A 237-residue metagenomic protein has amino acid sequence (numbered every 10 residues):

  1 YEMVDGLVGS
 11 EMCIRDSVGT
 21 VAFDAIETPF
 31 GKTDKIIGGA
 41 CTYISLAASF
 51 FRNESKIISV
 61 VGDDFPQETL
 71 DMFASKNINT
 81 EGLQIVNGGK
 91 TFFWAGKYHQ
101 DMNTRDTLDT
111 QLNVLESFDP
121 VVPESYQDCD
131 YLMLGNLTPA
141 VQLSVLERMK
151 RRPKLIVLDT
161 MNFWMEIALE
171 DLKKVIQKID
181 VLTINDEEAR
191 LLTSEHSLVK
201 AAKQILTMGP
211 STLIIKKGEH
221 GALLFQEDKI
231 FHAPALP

Functional and structural regions predicted by a protein language model:
Y1-I14: Single conserved hydrophobic/aromatic residue that forms the stacking wall/gate of nucleotide- or nucleobase-binding
R15-A22: Short, hydrophobic/glycine-enriched beta-strand segments
F23-K35, R52-M133, E147-R152: Conserved N-terminal subdomain of the carbohydrate kinase-like
G31-L46: Short catalytic helix/loop segments, enriched in acidic residues and glycine and frequently bearing histidine
T42-K56, Q204-T207: A short, N-terminal amphipathic alpha-helix
L46, W94-K97, G221-F225: Short beta-strand scaffold segments in enzyme catalytic cores
Y131-K203, G221-A222: Conserved beta-alpha-beta core of the PfkB/ribokinase-like small-molecule kinase fold
L198-P237: Conserved phosphate-binding/catalytic region of the ribokinase-like
